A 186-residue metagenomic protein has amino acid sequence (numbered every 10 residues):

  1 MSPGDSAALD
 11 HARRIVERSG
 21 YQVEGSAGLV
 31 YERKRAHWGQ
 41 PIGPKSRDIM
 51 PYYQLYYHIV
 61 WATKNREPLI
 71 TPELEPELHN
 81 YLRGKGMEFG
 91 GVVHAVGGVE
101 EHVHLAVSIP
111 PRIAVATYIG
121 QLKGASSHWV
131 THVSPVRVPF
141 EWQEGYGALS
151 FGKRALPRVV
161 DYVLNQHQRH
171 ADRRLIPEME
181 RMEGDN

Functional and structural regions predicted by a protein language model:
S2-E17, Y21-Q22: Extreme N-terminal basic, low-complexity initiation segments that serve as generic localization/processing leaders
H11-A12, Q22-N186: Basic nucleic-acid-binding interfaces
